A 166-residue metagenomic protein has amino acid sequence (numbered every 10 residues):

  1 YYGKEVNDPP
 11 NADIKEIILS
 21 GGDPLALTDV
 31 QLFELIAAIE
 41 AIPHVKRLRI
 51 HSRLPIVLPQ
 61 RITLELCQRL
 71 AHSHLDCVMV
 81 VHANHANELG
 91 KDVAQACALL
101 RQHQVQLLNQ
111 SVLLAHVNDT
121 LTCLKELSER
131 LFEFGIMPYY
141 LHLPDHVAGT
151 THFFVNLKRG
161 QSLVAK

Functional and structural regions predicted by a protein language model:
Y1-N7: Glycine-rich active-site/cofactor-binding loop and its immediate structural neighborhood
N7-E16, L25-K166: Conserved AdoMet/S-adenosylmethionine-binding subsite of the radical SAM
